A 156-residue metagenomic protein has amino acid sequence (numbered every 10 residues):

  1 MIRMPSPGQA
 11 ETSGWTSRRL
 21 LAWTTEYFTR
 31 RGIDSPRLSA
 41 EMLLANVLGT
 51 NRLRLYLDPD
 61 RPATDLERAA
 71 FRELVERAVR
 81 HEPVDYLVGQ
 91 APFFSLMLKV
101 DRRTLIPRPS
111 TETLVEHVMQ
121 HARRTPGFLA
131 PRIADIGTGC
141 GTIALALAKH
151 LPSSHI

Functional and structural regions predicted by a protein language model:
M1-P36: Non-catalytic nucleic-acid substrate-recognition regions in nucleic-acid-modifying enzymes
I2-P5, R37, L44-H121: Conserved AdoMet
W15, L38, L66, L105-P109 (+2 more regions): Residues at secondary-structure transition points
G32, V47-L48, L151: A broad structural signal for alpha-helix termini and local helix breaks/kinks
S110-I156: Conserved SAM/SAH cofactor-binding pocket of Class I
